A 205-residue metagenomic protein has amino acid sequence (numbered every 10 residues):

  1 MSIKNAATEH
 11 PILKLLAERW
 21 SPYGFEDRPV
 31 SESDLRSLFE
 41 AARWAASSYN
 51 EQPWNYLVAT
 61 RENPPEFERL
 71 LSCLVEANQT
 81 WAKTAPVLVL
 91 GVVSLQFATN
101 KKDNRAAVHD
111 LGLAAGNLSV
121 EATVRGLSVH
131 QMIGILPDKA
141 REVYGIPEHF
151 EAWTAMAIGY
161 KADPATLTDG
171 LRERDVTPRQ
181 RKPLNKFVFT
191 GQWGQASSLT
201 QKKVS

Functional and structural regions predicted by a protein language model:
M1-S205: Acidic, surface-exposed loops and disordered segments
